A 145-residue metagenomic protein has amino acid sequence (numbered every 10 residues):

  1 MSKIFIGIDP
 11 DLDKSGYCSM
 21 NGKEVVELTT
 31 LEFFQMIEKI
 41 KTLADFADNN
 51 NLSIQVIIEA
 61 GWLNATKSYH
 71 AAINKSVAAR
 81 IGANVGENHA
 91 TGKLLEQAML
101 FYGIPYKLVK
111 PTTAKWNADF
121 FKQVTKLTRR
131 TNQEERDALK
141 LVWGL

Functional and structural regions predicted by a protein language model:
S2-L145: Phosphate- and other anionic-substrate recognition elements at nucleic-acid/protein interfaces
